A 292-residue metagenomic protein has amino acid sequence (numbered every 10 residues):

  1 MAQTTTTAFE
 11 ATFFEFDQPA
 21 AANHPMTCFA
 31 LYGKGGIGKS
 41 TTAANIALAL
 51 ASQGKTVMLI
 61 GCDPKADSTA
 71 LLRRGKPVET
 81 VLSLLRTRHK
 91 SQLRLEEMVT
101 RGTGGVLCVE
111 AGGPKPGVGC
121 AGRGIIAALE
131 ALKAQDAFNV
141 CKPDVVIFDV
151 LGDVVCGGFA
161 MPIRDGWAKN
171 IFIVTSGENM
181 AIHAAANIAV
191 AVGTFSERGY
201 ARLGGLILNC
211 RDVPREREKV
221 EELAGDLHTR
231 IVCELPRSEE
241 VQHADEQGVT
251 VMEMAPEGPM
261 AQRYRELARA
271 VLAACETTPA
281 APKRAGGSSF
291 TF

Functional and structural regions predicted by a protein language model:
M1-I37, T41-M58, L93-R94: Extreme N-terminal, non-catalytic leader segments that precede Walker-type/kinase nucleotide-binding cores
M1-N23, G193-F292: C-terminal lobe/tail of nucleotide-utilizing enzymes
C28, L59, V106-C108, I231-E234: Conserved beta-strand scaffold positions in the cores of enzyme catalytic domains, especially in NTP/NDP-utilizing
G35, V109, A128, D149 (+3 more regions): Residue-level signature of catalytic and energy-coupling elements of molecular machines, predominantly ATP/GTP-dependent
A49-A111: N-terminal phosphate/diphosphate-binding loop that engages ATP/GTP or pyrophosphate donors across diverse enzyme folds
P64-A66, G113, G152, D212: Short, glycine/acidic-enriched loop or turn micro-motifs at the edges of active sites
G113-R123, N179-M180: Flexible beta-alpha connector loops of hexameric P-loop NTPases
A134-V145, V150-E234, H243: Conserved catalytic-core segment of NTP-binding enzymes
